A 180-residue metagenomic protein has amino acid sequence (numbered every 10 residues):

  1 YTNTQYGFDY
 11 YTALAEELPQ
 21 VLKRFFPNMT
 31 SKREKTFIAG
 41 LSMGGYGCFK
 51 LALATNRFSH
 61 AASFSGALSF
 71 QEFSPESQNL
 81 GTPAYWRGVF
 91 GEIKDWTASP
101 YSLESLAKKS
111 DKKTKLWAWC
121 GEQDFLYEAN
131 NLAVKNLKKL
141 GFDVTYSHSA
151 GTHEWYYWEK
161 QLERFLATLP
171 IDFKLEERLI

Functional and structural regions predicted by a protein language model:
Y1-I180: Non-catalytic cap/lid and distal C-terminal segments of serine-dependent acyl enzymes
